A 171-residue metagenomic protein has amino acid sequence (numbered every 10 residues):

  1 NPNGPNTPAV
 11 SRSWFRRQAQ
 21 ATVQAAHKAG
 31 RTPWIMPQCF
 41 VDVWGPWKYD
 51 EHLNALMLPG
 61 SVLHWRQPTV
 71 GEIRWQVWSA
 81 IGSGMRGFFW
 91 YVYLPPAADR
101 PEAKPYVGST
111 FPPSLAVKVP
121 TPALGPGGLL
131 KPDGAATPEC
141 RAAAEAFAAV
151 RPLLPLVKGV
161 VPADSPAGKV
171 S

Functional and structural regions predicted by a protein language model:
N1-S13, Q76, S83-Y91: Aromatic- and acid-rich polysaccharide-binding/catalytic face of secreted or lumenal carbohydrate-active enzymes
P8-T22, R66-R74, E139-A146: Well-ordered, non-membrane alpha-helical segments in soluble/globular domains
W14-F15, A25-W44, F88-Y93, L154-G168: Aromatic-lined carbohydrate-recognition surfaces of secreted/lumenal glycan-active proteins
A21-G71, A98-P101, Y106, P122-P132: Active-site clefts of carbohydrate-active enzymes
A21-P33, S79-R86, A142-L156: A structural motif corresponding to the C-terminal end of an alpha-helix and its immediate exit/capping segment
P46-Y49, V77, V92: Intrinsic disorder/low-complexity segments enriched in polar/charged and small flexible residues
G87, Y91-S171: Aromatic- and carboxylate-lined catalytic core of secreted/periplasmic carbohydrate-active enzymes
